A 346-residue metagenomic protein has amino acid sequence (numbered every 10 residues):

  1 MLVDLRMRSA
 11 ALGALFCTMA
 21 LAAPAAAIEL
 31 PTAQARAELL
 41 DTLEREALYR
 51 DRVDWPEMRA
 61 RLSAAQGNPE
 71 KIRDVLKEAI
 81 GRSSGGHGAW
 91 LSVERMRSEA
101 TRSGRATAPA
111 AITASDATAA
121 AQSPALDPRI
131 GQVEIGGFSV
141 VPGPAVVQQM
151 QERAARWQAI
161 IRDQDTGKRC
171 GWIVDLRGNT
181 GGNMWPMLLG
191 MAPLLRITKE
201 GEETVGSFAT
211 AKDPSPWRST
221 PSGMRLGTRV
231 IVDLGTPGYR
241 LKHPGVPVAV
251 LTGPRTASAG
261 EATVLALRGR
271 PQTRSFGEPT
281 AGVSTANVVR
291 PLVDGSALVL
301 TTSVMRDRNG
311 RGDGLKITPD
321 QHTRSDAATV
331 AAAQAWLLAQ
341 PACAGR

Functional and structural regions predicted by a protein language model:
M1-M7: N-terminal secretory signal peptides that target proteins for export/translocation
M7-S9, A37: Hydrophobic alpha-helical segments, especially transmembrane helices and their immediate juxtamembrane helical caps
S9, I130-G131, T273, L298: A broad, low-specificity signal marking well-ordered, structured residues that form hydrophobic/aromatic
A11-A20: Bacterial N-terminal signal peptides
A26-I173, R177-G178, G345-R346: Terminal targeting/pro-maturation regions of precursor/exported proteins
E29-A47, G136-S139, G167, L176-R346: C-terminal "post-core" interaction segments
